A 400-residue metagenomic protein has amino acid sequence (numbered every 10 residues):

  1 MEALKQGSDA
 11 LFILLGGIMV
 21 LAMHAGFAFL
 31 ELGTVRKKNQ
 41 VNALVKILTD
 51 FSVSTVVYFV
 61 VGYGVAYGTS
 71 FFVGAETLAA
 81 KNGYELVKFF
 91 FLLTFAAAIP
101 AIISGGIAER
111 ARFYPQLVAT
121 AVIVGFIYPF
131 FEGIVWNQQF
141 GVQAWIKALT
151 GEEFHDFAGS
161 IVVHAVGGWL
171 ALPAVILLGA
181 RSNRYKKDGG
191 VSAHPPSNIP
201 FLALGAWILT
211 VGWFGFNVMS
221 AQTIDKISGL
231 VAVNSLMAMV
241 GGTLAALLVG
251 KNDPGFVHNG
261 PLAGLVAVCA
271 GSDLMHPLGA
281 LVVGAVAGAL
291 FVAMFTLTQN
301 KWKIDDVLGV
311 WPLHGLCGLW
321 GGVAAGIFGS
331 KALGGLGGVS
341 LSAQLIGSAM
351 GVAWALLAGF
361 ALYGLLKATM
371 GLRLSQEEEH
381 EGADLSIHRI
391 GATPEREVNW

Functional and structural regions predicted by a protein language model:
M1-W400: Hydrophobic alpha-helical transmembrane bundles of multi-pass membrane proteins
